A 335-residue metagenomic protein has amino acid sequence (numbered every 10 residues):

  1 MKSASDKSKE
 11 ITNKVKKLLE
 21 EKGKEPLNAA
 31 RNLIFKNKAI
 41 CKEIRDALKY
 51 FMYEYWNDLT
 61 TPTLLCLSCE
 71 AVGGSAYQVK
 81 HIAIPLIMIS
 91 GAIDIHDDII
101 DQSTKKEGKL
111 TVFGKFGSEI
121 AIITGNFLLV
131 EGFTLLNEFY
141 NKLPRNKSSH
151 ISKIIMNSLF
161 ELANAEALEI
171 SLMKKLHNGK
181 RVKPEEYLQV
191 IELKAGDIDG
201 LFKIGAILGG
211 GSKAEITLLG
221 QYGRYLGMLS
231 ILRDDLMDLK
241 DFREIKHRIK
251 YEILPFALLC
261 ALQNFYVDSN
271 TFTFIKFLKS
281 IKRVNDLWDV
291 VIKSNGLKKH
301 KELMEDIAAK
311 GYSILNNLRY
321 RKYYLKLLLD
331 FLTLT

Functional and structural regions predicted by a protein language model:
M1-G114, L168-R181, A308, Y324-T335: Conserved N-terminal diphosphate/IPP-binding helix and adjacent helical/loop segment of trans-prenyltransferase domains
S5, N285-T335: C-terminal charged capping/lid subdomain of soluble metabolic enzymes
A29-N32, K36-C41, M52-P62, I123 (+3 more regions): All-alpha helical catalytic cores of prenyl diphosphate-utilizing isoprenoid enzymes
R45, K49, K80-A83, S152-L159 (+4 more regions): Short, well-structured alpha-helical segments
T60-T63, M88-G91, I95, L128-G132 (+4 more regions): Amphipathic, well-ordered alpha-helical segments in soluble domains
L67, V72, I95-F116, F133 (+4 more regions): Acidic, Mg2+-coordinating active-site segments of isoprenoid diphosphate-utilizing enzymes
A76-Q78, L143-N146, S212-K213, F265-F274 (+1 more regions): Structural helix-adjacent loops and short alpha-helical linkers that scaffold large soluble proteins
S118-L129, L135-L136: Aromatic-rich carbohydrate-recognition surfaces in CAZymes
